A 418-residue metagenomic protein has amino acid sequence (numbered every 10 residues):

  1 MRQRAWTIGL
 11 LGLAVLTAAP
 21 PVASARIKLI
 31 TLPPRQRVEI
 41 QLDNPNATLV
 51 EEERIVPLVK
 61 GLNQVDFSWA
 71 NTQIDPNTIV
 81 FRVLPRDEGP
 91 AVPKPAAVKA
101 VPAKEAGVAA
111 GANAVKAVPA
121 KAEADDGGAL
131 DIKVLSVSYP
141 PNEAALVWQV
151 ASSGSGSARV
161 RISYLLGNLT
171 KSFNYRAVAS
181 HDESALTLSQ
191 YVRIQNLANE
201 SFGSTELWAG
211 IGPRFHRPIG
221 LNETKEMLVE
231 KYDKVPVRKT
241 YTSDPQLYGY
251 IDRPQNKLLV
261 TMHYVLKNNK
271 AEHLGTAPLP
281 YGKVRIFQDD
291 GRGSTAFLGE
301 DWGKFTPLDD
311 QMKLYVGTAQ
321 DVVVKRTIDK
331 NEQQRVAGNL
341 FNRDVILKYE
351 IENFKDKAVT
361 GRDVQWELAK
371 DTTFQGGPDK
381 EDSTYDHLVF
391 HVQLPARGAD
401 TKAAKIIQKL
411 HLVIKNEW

Functional and structural regions predicted by a protein language model:
R2-A5, V15-W418: Long, intrinsically disordered, low-complexity accessory segments associated with secretion and vesicular trafficking
G9-G12: Alpha-helical hydrophobic membrane-insertion segments
